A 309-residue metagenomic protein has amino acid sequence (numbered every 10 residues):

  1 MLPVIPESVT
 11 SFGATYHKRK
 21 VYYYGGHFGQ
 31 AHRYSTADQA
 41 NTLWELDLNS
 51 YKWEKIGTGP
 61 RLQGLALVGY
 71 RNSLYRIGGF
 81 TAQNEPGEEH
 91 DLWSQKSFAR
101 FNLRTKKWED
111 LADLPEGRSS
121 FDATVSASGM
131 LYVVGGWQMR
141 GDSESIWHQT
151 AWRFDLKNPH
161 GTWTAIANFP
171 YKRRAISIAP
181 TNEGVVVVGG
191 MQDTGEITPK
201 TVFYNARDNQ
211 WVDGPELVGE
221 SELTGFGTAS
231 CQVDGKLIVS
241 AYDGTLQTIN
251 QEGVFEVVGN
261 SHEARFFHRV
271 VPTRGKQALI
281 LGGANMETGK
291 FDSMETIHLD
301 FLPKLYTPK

Functional and structural regions predicted by a protein language model:
M1-K309: Kelch-like beta-propeller repeat domains
